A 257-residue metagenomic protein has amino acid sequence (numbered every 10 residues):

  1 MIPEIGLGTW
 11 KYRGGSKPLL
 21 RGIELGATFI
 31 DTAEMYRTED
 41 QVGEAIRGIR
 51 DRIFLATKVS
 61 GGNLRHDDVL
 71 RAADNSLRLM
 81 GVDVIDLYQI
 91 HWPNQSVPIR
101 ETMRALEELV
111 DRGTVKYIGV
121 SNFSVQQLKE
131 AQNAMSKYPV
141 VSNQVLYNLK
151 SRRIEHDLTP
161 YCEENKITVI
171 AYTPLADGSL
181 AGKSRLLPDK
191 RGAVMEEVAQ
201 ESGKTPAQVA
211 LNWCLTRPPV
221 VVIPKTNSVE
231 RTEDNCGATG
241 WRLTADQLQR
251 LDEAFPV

Functional and structural regions predicted by a protein language model:
M1-I53, G178, P256: N-terminal binding-site loop/beta-alpha segment at the start of enzyme catalytic domains that lines or forms
L7, I30, I85, I118 (+1 more regions): Glycine-centered flexible beta-alpha turn that most often forms the glycine-rich phosphate-binding loop
Y12-G15, D31-Q41, G62-D67, N94-P98 (+1 more regions): Acidic-and-aromatic substrate-binding clefts and catalytic sites of carbohydrate-active enzymes
Y12-I23, R65-M80, E101, Q126-K129 (+1 more regions): Short, acidic/polar
R21-I23, G43-R52, D74-V82, E108-V110 (+2 more regions): Acidic (Asp/Glu)-rich catalytic clusters
R52-L64, L87-H91, Q144-Y147: A short, structured active-site edge motif that brings together acidic residues
M80-V97: Active-site groove signature of glycoside hydrolases
P93-V257: Beta/alpha (TIM)-barrel catalytic core signal, keyed to glycine-rich beta->alpha loops juxtaposed to Asp/Glu that bind
